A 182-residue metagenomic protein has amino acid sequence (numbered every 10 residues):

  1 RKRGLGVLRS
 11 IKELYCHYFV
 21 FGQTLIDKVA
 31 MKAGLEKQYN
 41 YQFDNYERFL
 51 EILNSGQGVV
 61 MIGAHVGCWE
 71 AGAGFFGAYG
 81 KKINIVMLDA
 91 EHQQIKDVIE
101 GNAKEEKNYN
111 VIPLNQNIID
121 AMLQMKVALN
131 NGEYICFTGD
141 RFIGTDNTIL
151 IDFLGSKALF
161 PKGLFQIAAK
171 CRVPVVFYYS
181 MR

Functional and structural regions predicted by a protein language model:
R1-V60, G67: Membrane-proximal helical "anchor" segments flanking the first transmembrane region of inner-membrane enzymes
G6-R9, E13-C16, S55-Q116, N131 (+1 more regions): Catalytic core of membrane glycerolipid acyltransferases/transacylases, capturing the structured, soluble-facing
Q23-T24, E100, G139-D140: Short, flexible segments with low predicted structural confidence
Y39-Y41, E47, A64, T148-D152 (+1 more regions): Flexible, active-site-adjacent loop/turn segments at secondary-structure boundaries
D44, D120-A121, L159-G163: Short, conserved clusters of charged catalytic residues that mark active-site and nucleotide-handling motifs
R48, D120-M125: Short acidic active-site motifs
L50, G74, K126, F165-Q166: Alpha-helical segments flanking ligand/cofactor-binding loops in enzyme cores
K81-N84, V127-R182: Membrane-associated lipid acylation/remodeling enzymes share a hydrophobic transmembrane-juxtamembrane segment
